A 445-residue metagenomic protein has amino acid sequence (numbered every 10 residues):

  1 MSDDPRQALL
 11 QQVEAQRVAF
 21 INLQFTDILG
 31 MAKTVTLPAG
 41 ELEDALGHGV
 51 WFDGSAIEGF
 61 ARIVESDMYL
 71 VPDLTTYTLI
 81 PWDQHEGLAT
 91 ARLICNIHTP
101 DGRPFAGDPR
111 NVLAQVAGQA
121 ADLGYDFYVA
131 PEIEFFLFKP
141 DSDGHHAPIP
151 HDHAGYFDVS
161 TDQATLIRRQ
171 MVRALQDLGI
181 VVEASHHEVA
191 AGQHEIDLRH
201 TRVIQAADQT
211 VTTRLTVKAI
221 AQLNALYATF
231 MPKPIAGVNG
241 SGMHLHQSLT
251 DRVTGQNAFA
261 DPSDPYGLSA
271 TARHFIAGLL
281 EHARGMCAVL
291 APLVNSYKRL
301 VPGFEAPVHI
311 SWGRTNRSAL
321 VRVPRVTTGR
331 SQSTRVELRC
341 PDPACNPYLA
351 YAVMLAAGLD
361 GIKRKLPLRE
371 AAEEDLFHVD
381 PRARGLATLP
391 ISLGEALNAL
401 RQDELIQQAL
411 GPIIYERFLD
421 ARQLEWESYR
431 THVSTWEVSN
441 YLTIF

Functional and structural regions predicted by a protein language model:
M1-F445: Glycine-rich, acidic/polar active-site loops that bind/position phosphate-bearing ligands
